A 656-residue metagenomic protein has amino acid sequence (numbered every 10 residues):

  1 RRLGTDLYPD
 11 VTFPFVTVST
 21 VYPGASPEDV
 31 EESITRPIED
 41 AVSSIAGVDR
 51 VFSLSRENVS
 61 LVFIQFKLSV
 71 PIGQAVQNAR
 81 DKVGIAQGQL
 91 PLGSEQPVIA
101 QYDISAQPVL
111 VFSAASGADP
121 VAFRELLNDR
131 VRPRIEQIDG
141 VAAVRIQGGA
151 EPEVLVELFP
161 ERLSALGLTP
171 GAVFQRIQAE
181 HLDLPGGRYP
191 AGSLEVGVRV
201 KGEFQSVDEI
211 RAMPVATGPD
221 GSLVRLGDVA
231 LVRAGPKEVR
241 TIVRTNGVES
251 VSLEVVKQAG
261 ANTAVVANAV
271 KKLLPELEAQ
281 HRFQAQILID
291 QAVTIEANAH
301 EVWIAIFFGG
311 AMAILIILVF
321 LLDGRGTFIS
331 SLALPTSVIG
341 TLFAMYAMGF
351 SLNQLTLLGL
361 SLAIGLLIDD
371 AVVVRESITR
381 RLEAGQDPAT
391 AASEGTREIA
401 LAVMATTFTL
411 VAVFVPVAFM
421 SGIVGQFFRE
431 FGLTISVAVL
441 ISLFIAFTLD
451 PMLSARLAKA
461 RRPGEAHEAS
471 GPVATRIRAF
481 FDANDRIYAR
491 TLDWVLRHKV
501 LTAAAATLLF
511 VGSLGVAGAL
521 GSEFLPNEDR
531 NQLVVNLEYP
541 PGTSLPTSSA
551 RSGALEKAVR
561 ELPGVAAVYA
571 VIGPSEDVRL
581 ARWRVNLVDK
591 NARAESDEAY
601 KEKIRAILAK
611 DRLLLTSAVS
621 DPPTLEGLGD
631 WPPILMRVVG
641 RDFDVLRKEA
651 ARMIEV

Functional and structural regions predicted by a protein language model:
R1-A311, F320, I329, L352 (+4 more regions): Membrane-proximal extracytoplasmic
R1-S26, G84-S94, F350, A418-F427 (+5 more regions): Transmembrane helices with small-residue packing motifs
R1-T5, I399, G471-L525, E602 (+1 more regions): Signature of alpha-helical transmembrane segments and their immediate interfacial
G4, A311-T379, D387, F419 (+1 more regions): Hydrophobic transmembrane alpha-helices and their membrane-interface caps in long multi-pass transport proteins
E238, Q291, F328, I607-V656: C-terminal transmembrane helical bundles of large multi-pass transporters and their helix-start/helix-kink determinants
L288, I295, A299, R375 (+2 more regions): Helix-loop junctions and hydrophobic alpha-helical segments within the transmembrane domains of large membrane
I364-I378, A400-F419, Q426-A474, W583: Transmembrane alpha-helices and their membrane-interface boundaries in multi-pass membrane transporters and channels
I487, A506-I607, W631-P632, M653: Juxtamembrane segments of multi-pass membrane proteins
